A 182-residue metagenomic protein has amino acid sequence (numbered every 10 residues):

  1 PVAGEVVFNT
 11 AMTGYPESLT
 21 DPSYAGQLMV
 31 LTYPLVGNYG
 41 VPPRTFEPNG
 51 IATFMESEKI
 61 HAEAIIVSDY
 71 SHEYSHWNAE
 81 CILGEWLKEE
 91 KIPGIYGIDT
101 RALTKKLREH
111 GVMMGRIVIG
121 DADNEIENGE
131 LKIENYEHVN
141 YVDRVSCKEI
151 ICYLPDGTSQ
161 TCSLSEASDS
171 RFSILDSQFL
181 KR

Functional and structural regions predicted by a protein language model:
P1-E166, L175-R182: RNA-binding accessory domains that recognize and position tRNA/RNA substrates
R171-S173: Cationic, amphipathic, low-complexity segments that mediate targeting or membrane/lipid association
